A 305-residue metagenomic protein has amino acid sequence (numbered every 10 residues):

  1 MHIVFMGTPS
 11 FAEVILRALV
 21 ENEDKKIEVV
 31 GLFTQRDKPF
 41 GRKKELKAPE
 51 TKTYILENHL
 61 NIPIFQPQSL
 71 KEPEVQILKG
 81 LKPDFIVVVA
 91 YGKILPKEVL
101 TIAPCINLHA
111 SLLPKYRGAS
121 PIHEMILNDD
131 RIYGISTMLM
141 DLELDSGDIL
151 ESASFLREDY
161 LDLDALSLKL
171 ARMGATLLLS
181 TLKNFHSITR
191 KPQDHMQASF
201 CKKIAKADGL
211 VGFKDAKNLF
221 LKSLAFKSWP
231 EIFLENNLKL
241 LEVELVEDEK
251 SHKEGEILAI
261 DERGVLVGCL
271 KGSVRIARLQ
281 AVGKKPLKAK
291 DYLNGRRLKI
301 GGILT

Functional and structural regions predicted by a protein language model:
M1-R42: N-terminal Rossmann-like dinucleotide-binding module
G7, L32, I55, I86 (+8 more regions): A residue-level signal for conserved active-site and pocket-lining positions in enzyme catalytic cores
S10, L142-V246: Active-site-proximal loop/hinge segments within enzyme catalytic domains
E28, N61-P63, P104, K239: Conserved beta-strand segments of alpha/beta enzyme cores
Q35, F65-P67, M140, S152: Conserved beta-strand termini and adjacent loop/short-helix elements that scaffold enzyme active sites in alpha/beta
P39-K82: N-terminal glycine-/serine-/threonine-rich beta1-alpha1-beta2 phosphate-ribose binding loop of Rossmann-like
Q68-S136, M140: Alpha-helical oligomerization interface recognition
H195-T305: Internal anion-binding site segments
